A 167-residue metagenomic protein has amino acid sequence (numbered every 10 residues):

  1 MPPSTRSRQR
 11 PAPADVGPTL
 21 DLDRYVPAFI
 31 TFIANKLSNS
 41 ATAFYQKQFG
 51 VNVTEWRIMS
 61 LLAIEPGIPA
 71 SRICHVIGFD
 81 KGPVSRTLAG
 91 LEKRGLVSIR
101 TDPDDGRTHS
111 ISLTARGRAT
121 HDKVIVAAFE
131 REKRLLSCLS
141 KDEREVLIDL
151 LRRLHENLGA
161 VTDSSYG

Functional and structural regions predicted by a protein language model:
M1-F49: N-terminal leader segment of winged-helix/HTH proteins
S4-Q9, V76, A89-R152, E156: Charged, amphipathic alpha-helical coiled-coil/dimerization segments
D21, N35-P83, L88, D163-G167: N-terminal helix-turn-helix DNA-binding core of bacterial DNA-binding proteins
Y25, R57, G82, R134 (+1 more regions): Active-site phosphate/pyrophosphate-handling residues
I30, M59-L62, L151: Hydrophobic structural patches
T42, D122, G159: A short local structural element in Rossmann-fold oxidoreductases
H155-D163: A short alpha/beta connector and helix-capping loop motif
